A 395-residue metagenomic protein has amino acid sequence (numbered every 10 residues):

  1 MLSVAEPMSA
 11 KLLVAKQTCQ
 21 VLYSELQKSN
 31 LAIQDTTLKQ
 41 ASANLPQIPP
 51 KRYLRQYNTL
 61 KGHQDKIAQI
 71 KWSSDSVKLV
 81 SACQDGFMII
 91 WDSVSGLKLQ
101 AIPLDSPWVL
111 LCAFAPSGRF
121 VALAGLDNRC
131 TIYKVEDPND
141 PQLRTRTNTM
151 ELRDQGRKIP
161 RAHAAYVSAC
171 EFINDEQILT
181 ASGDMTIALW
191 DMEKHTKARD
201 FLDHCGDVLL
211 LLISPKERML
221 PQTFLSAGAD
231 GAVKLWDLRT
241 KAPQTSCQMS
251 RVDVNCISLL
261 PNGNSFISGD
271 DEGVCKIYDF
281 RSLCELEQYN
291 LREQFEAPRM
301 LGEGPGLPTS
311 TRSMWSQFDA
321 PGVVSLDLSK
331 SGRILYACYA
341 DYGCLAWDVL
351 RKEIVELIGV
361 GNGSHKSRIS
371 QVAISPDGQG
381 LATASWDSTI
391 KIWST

Functional and structural regions predicted by a protein language model:
M1-K66, T147-N148, E296-G306: Intrinsically disordered, low-complexity acidic/Ser/Thr/Pro-rich linker and tail segments in large eukaryotic scaffolds
R55-Y57, L97-Q100, P141-L143, G156-R157 (+4 more regions): A structural motif specific to WD40 beta-propellers
Q56, K66, D75, K98 (+14 more regions): WD40/WD-repeat beta-propeller blade-loop signature
L60-I67, P103-V109, L152-D154, P160-V167 (+4 more regions): WD40/WD-repeat beta-propeller blade N-cap
K71-S76, A113-G118, C170-E176, K194 (+6 more regions): Loop/turn segments within WD40 beta-propeller blades
A82-D85, A124-D127, A181-D184, A227-D230 (+3 more regions): Conserved strand-to-loop turn within each blade of WD40 beta-propeller repeats
M88-D92, C130-E136, C170, I187-D191 (+4 more regions): WD40-repeat beta-propellers
S375-T395: Blade-level signature of beta-propeller repeat domains, shared across WD40, Kelch, NHL, RCC1 and BNR/Asp-box propellers
